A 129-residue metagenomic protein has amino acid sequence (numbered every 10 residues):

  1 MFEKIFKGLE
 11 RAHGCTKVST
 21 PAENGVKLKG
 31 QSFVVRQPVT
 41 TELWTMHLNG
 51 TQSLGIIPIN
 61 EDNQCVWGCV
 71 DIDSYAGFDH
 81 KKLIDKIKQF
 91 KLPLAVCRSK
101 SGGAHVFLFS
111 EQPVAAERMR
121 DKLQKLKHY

Functional and structural regions predicted by a protein language model:
M1-W67, G77-D85: DNA replication initiation on ssDNA origins
I57-I59, D71-D73, F109: Structured loops at beta-to-helix junctions and adjacent beta-edge loops in soluble globular domains
V70, P93-M119: Histidine-centered divalent-metal-coordination microenvironment in nucleic-acid enzymes
Y75, H80, I84-G102: Secondary-structure-rich domain cores
D79-Q89, F109-Y129: Helical (often loop-to-helix) elements that flank the catalytic cores of nucleotide-handling enzymes
